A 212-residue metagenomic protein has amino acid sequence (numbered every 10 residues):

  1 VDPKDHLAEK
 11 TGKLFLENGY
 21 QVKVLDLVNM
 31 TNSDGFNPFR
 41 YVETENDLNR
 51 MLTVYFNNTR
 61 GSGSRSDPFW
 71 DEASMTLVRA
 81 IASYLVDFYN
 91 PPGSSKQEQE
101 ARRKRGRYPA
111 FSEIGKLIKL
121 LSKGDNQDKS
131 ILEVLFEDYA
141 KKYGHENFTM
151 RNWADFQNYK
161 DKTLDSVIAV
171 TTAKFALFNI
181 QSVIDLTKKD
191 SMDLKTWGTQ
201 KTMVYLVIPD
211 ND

Functional and structural regions predicted by a protein language model:
V1-D212: P-loop NTPase motor domains
